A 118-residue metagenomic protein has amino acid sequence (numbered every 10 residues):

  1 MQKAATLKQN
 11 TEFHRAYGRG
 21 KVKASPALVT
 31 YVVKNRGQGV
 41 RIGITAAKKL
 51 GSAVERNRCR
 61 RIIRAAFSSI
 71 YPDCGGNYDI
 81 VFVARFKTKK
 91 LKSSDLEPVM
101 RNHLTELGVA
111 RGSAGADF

Functional and structural regions predicted by a protein language model:
M1-F118: Positively charged, solvent-exposed patches that mediate nucleic-acid binding
